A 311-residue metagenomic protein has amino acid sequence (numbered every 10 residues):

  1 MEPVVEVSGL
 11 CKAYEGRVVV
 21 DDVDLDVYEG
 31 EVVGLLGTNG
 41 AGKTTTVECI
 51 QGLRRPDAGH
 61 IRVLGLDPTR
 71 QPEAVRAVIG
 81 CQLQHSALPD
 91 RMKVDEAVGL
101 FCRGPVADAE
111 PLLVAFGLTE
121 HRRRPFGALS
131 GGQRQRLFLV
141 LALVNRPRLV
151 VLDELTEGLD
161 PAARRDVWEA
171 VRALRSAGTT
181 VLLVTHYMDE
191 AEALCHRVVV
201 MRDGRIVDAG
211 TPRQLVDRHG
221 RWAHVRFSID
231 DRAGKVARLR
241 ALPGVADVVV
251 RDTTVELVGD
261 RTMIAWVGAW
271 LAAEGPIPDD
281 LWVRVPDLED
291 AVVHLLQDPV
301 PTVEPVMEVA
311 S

Functional and structural regions predicted by a protein language model:
Q51: Helix-to-loop junction immediately C-terminal to a conserved catalytic motif
G59-D67, A74-V75: Conserved ABC transporter NBD signature motif
G99, V106-H121: Conserved ABC ATPase "signature" region
P125-L129: Conserved ABC ATPase signature
L143-V144: ABC ATPase C-loop
V150-D153: Catalytic Walker B motif of ABC-type/P-loop ATPase nucleotide-binding domains
W168-V258: ABC transporter nucleotide-binding domain
